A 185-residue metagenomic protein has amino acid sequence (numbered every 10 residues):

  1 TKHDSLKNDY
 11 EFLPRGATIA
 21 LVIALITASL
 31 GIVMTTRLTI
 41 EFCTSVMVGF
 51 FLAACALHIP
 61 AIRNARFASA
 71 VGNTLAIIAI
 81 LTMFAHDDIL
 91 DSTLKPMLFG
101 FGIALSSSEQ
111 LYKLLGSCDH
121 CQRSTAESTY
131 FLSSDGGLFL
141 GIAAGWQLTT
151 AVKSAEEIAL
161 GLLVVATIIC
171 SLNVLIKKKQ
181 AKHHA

Functional and structural regions predicted by a protein language model:
T1-V22, H183: Flexible interhelical linker loops that connect adjacent transmembrane helices in multi-pass membrane transporters
L13-F51: Extracytoplasmic gate region of multi-pass secondary transporters
F42-A65, S69-G72: Transmembrane alpha-helices of Major Facilitator/SLC transporters
L57-I59, Y112, I142-Q147: Small-residue-mediated transmembrane helix hinge/kink sites in multi-pass secondary transporters
R66-Q110: C-terminal transmembrane helical hairpin of 12-TM major facilitator-type secondary transporters
S117-V152: A late C-terminal transmembrane helix in Major Facilitator Superfamily
S154-A185: Multi-pass alpha-helical transporter architecture, strongest for 12-TM Major Facilitator/SLC carriers used
